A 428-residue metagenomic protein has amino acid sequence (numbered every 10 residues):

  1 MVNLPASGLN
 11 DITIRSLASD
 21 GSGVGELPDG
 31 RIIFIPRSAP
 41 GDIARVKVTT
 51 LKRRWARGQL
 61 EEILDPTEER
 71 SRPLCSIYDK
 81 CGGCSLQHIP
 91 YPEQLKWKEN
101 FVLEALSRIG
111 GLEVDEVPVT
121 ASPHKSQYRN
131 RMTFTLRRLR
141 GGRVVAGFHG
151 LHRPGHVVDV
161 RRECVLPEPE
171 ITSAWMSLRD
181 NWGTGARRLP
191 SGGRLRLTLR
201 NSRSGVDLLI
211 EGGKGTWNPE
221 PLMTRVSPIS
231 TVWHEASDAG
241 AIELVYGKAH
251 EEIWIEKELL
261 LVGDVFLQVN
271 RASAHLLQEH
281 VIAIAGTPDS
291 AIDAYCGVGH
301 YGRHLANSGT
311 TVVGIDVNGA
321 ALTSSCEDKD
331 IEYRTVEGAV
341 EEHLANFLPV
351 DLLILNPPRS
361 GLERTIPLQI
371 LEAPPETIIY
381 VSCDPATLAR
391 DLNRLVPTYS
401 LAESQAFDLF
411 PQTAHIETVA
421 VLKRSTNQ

Functional and structural regions predicted by a protein language model:
M1-I77, R153: Terminal RNA-binding accessory module
V2-T13, S19, T184, R188 (+1 more regions): Rossmann-like S-adenosyl-L-methionine
G25, G41, C84, D384 (+1 more regions): Residue-level signal for inorganic ion chemistry
R45-K47, T133, I292: Hydrophobic beta-strand signal
E61-P73, D79-G192: Extended interfacial segments that mediate partner engagement and assembly in macromolecular machines
P118-K125, L195-T198, D238-G240, Q405-L409: Short, solvent-exposed loop/turn elements at beta->coil junctions and helix N-caps that rim active or binding pockets
S191, R200-S202: Structural signature of eukaryotic scaffold interfaces centered on beta-propeller domains
